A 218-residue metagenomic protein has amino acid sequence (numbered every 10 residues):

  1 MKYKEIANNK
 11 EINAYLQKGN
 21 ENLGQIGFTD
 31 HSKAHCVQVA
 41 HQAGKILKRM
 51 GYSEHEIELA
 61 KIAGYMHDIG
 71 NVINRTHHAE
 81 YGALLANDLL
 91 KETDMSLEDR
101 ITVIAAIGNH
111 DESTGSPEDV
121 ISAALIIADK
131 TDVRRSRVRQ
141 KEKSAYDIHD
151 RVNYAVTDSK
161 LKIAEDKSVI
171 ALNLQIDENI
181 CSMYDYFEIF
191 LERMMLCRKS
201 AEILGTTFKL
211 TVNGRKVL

Functional and structural regions predicted by a protein language model:
M1-H78: Acidic/His-rich, divalent-metal-binding segments that scaffold phosphate/diphosphate chemistry
N8, Q17-G24, K48, Y52 (+5 more regions): Extended, compositionally biased eukaryotic interaction scaffolds
F28-H31, S116, I189: Non-transmembrane, amphipathic alpha-helical segments
A60, G64, Y81, I107 (+1 more regions): Short alpha-helical catalytic segment bearing the HExxH-like zincin motif of zinc-dependent metalloproteases
H77-N87, E98: Post-HEXXH active-site segment of zinc metalloproteases
S96-T157: Histidine/acidic-rich helix-loop-helix segments that form or flank divalent-metal centers in metalloenzyme catalytic
D132-L218: Terminal helices and disordered tails flanking the catalytic cores of nucleotide-processing hydrolases
